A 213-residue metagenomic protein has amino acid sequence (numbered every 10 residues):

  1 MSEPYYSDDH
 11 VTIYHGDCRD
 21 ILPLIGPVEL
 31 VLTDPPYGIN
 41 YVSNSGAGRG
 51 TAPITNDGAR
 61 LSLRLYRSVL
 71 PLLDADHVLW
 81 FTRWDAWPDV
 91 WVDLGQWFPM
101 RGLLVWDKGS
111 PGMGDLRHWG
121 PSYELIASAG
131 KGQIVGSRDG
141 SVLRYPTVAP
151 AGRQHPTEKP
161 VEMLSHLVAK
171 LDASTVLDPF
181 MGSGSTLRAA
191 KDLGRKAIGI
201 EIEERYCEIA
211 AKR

Functional and structural regions predicted by a protein language model:
S2-E208: Core catalytic lobe of class I
I209-R213: Short functional hotspots where side chains directly engage DNA or cofactors
